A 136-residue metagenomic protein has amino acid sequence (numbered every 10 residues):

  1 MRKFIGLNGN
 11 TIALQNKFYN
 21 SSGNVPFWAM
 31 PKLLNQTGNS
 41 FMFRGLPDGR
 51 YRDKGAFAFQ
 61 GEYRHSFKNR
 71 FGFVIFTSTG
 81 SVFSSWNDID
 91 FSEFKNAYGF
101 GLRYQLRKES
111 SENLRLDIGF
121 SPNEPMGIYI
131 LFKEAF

Functional and structural regions predicted by a protein language model:
M1, L14, F59-G61, F100-L102 (+2 more regions): Membrane-embedded beta-strands of outer-membrane beta-barrel proteins, especially the hydrophobic/small aromatic
M1-F67: C-terminal outer-membrane beta-barrel translocator/porin domains of Gram-negative envelope proteins and their
K3, F18-N24, H65, T77-F83 (+3 more regions): Transmembrane beta-strands of outer-membrane beta-barrel pores
L7-N10, F67-N69, K108-S110, E124: Short coil turns and loop connectors of transmembrane beta-barrels in diderm outer membranes and organellar homologs
N10, D53-F57, S92-Y98, E124-I128: Residues that define the transmembrane beta-barrel architecture of outer-membrane proteins
T11-N16, F43-G49, F73-S81, S85 (+1 more regions): Transmembrane beta-strand segments that form the barrel wall of outer-membrane beta-barrel proteins
V25-L33, S85-S92, G127-L131: Outer-membrane beta-barrel translocator domains and adjoining extracellular loop/strand segments of Gram-negative
G99-E109, P125-F136: Outer-membrane beta-barrel "beta-signal"
